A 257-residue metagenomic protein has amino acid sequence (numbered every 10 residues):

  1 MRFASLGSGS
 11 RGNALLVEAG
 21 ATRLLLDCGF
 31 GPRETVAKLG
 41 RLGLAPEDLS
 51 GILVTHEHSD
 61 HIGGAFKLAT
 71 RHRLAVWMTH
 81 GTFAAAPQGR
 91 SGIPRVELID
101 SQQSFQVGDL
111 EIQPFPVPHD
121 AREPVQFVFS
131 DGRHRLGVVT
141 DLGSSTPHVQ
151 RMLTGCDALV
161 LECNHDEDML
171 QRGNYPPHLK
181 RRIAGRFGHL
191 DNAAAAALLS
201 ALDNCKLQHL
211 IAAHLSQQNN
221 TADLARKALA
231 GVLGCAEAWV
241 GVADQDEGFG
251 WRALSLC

Functional and structural regions predicted by a protein language model:
M1-L42, V125-T140, A158: Conserved beta-strand hairpin/beta-sheet module of binuclear metal-dependent hydrolase folds, prominently
A4-A14, H56-A65, A69, F83 (+2 more regions): Structured catalytic core of nucleotide-sugar glycosyltransferases
L26-G29, S50-E57, W77-H80, G137-T140 (+3 more regions): Active-site neighborhood of phospho(di)ester-bond hydrolases with catalytic His/Asp-centered motifs
P32-M78: Active-site metal-binding motif and surrounding structural segment of the metallo-beta-lactamase
H58-I62, A84-A85, A121-R122, S144-P147 (+2 more regions): Active-site environment of divalent metal-dependent phosphoester hydrolases
M78-R133: Metallo-beta-lactamase
P147-D244: Cap/insert and terminal regions of metallo-dependent hydrolase folds
A238-C257: Short, basic/aromatic-enriched C-terminal tail that caps enzymatic domains
